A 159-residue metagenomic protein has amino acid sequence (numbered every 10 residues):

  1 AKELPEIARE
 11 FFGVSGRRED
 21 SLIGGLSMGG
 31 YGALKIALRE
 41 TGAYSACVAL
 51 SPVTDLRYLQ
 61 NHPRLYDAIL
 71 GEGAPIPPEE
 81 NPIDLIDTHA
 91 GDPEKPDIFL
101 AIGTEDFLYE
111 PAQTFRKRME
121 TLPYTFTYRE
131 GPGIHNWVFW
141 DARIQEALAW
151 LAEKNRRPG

Functional and structural regions predicted by a protein language model:
A1-G159: Non-catalytic cap/lid and distal C-terminal segments of serine-dependent acyl enzymes
